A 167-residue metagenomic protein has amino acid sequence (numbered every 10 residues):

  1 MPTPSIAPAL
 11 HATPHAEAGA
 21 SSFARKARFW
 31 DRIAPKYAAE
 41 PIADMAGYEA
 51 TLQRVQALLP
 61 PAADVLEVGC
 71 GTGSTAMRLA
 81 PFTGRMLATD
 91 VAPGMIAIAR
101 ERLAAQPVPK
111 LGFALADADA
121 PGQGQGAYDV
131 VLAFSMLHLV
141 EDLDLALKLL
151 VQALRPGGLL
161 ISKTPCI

Functional and structural regions predicted by a protein language model:
P2-P60: Conserved class I S-adenosyl-L-methionine
A63: Nucleotide donor/acceptor-binding cores
L66-A120: Class I SAM-dependent methyltransferase SAM/SAH-binding core
D119-V131: A short acidic, Gly/Pro-enriched loop at the edge of an enzyme's catalytic core that lines a small-molecule cofactor
V130-D142: A short SAM/SAH-binding and catalytic strip from SAM-dependent methyltransferases
D144-P156: A short glycine-rich, Lys/Arg-flanked "PGG" loop and its adjoining helix->strand segment in the class I
G158-T164: Conserved beta-strand signature within the Rossmann-like core of class I S-adenosyl-L-methionine
